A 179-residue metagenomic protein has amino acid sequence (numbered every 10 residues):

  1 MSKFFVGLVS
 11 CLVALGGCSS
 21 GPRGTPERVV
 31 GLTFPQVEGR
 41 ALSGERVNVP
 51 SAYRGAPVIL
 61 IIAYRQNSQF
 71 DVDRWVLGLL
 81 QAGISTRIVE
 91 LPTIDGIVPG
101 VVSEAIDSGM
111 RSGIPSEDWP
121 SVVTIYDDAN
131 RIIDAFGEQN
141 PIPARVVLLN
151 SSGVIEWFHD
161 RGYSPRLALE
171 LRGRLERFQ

Functional and structural regions predicted by a protein language model:
M1-L8: Bacterial N-terminal signal peptides that target proteins for export
L15-G17: C-terminal motif of bacterial Sec signal peptides marking the signal peptidase cleavage site
P22-N48, W119-S121: N-terminal "domain-start" segment that seeds a small globular fold
P35, W119-V122, E138-V147: Structural micro-motif
V49-D73: Short active-site neighborhood of thiol/selenol oxidoreductases, capturing the structured segment around
S68-P115, I132: Structural microenvironment flanking redox-active thiols in thiol-disulfide oxidoreductases
Y126-G137: Short, basic/aromatic recognition patches
D134, P141-Q179: Thiol-/selenol-based redox modules, centered on thioredoxin-like and closely related oxidoreductase domains
